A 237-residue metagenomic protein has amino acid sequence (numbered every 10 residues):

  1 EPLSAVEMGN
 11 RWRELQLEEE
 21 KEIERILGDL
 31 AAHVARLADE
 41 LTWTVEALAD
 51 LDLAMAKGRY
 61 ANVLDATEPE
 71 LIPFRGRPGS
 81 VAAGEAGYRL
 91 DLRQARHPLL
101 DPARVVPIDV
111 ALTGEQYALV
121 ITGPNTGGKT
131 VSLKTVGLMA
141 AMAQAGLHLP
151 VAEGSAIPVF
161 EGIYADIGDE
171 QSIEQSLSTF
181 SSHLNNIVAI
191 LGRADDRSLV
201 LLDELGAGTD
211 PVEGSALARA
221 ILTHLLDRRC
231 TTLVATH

Functional and structural regions predicted by a protein language model:
E1, L51, D203, H237: Residue-level signal for inorganic ion chemistry
E1-E7, V34, T42, I190 (+2 more regions): Short intrinsically disordered, low-complexity coil segments enriched in acidic
P2-D39, R104-V106, E115-Y117: Switch/coupling subdomain of P-loop NTPase systems
V6, N10-L17, K21, G28 (+8 more regions): Solvent-exposed alpha-helical segments within well-ordered globular domains of core cellular machineries
V6, R59, P98-L100: Residue-level signal for secondary-structure boundary sites
M8, M55, M139-M142: Detector for methionine-enriched segments
E20-F74: Charged, surface-exposed helical/loop "interaction arms" that form contiguous linear patches used for dimerization
P73-T236: ATPase nucleotide-binding head domains, primarily ABC-like/P-loop NTPase cores
